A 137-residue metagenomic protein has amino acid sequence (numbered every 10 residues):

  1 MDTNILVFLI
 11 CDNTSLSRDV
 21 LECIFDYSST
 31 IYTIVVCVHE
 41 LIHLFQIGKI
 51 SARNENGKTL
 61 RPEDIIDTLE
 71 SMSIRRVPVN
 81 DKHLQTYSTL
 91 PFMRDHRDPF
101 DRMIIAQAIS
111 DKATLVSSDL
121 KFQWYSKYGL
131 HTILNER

Functional and structural regions predicted by a protein language model:
M1-L16, T33, S110: Metal-dependent nucleic-acid phosphoesterase active-site entry motif
R18-P99, M103-T114, Q123-H131, E136-R137: PIN-domain endoribonuclease scaffold, especially VapC-family toxins
S118: Conserved acidic donor-binding loop of glycosyltransferase catalytic domains
